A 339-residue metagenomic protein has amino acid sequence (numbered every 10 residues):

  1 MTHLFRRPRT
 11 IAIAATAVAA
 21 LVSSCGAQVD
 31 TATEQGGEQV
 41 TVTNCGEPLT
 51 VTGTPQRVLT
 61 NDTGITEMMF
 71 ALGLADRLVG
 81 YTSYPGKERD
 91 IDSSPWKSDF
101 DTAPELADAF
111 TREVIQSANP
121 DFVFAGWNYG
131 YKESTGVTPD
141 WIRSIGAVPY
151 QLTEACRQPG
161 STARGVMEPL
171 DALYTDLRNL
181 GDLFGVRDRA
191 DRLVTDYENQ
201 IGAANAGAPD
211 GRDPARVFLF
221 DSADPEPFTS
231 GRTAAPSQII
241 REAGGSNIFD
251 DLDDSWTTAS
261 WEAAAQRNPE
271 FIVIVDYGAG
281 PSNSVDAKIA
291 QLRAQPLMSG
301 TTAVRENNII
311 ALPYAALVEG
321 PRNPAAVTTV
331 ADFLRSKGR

Functional and structural regions predicted by a protein language model:
T2-M68, N179-L219, R335-R339: Bacterial Sec-exported substrate-binding components of ABC uptake systems
N44-G46, T102-E113, E133, D253-S260: Short helix-initiation/N-cap motifs at beta->coil->alpha
R57, D62-A118, F122-V123, W127-Y131 (+1 more regions): A short, structured surface patch at a secondary-structure boundary
G64-E67, Y84-K87, F122, N128-K132 (+6 more regions): Solvent-exposed loop/turn segments at secondary-structure junctions within structured extracellular/periplasmic domains
K87-E88, Y129-V137, A147-N179, R212-A235: Extracytoplasmic ligand-binding site segments that recognize negatively charged/polar headgroups
D108, T229-W256: Alpha-helical, coiled-coil/dimerization segments enriched in small aliphatic residues
T111-F122, V137-D140, I145, A259-N268: Short helices/loops that flank or line small-molecule/ion binding pockets
M167-D176, D251-L252, V273-R339: Structured C-terminal subdomain patch of bacterial secreted/periplasmic proteins
